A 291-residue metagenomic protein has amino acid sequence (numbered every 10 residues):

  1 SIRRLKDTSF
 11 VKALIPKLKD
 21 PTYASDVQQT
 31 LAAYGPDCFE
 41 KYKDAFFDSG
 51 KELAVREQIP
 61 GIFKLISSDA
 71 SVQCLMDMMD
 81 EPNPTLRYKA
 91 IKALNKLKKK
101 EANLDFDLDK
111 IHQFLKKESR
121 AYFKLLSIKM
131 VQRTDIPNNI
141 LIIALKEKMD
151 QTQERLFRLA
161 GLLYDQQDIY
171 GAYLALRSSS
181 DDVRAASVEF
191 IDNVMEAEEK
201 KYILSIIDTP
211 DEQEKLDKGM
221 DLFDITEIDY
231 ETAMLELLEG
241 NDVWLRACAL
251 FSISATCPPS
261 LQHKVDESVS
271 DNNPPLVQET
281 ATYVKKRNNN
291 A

Functional and structural regions predicted by a protein language model:
S1-L5, A13-P16, A24-D37, D44-F47 (+11 more regions): Structural detector for internal amphipathic alpha-helices that build alpha-solenoid repeat scaffolds
L5-L18, P36-D48, S68-D80, K99-F114 (+6 more regions): Amphipathic alpha-helical scaffolding segments comprising HEAT/armadillo-like alpha-solenoid repeats
D7, K19-Y23, G50-E52, P82-T85 (+5 more regions): Short inter-helical turns and helix N-cap capping residues of alpha-solenoid HEAT/ARM repeat scaffolds
Y34, N103-L104, L108-T152, L159-D165 (+2 more regions): Extended alpha-helical surfaces
